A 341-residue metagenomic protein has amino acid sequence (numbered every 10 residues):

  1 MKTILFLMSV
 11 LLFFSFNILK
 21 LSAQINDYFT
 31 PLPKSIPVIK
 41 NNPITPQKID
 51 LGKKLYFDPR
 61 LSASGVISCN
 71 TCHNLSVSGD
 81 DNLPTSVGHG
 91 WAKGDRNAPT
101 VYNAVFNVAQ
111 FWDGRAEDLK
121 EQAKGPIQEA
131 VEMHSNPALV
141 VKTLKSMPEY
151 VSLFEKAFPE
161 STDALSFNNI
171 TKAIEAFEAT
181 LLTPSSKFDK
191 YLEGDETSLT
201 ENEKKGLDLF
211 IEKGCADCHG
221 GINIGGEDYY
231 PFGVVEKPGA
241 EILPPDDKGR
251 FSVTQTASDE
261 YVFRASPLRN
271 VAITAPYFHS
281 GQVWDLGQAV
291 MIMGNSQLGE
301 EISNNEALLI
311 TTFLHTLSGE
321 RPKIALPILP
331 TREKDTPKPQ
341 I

Functional and structural regions predicted by a protein language model:
M1-Q24: Bacterial Sec-dependent N-terminal signal peptides
L19-I341: Periplasmic c-type cytochrome electron-transfer domains
